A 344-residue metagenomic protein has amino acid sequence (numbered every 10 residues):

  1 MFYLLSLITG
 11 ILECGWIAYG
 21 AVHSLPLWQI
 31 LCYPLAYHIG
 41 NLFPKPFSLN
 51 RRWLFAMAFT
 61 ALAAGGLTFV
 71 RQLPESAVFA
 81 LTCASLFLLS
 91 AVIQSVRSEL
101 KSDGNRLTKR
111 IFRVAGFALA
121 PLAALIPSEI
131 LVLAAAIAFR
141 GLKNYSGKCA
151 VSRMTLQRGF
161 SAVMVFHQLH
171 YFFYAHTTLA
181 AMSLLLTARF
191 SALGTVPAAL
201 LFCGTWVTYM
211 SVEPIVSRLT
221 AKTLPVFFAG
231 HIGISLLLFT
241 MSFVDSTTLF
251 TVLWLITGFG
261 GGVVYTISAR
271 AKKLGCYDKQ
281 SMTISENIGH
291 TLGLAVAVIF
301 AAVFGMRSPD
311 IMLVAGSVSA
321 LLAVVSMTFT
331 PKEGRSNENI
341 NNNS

Functional and structural regions predicted by a protein language model:
M1-Y37, F160-S191, A198-L201: Helix-loop boundary and gating motifs at the non-cytosolic
L7, E75-Q94, L249-V264: Hydrophobic core of transmembrane alpha-helices in multi-pass small-molecule transporters, especially MFS/SLC-type
Y37-N41, L200-T220: Transmembrane alpha-helices of Major Facilitator/SLC transporters
R52-G66, P225-F239: Structural signature of the two symmetry-related core transmembrane helices
T82-F112: Cytoplasmic helix-loop-helix junction between adjacent transmembrane helices in 12-TM secondary transporters
L122-A135, I299-A320: A membrane-interface helix-boundary motif in multi-pass transporters
V226-V264: C-terminal transmembrane helical hairpin of 12-TM major facilitator-type secondary transporters
Y277-F304: A late C-terminal transmembrane helix in Major Facilitator Superfamily
